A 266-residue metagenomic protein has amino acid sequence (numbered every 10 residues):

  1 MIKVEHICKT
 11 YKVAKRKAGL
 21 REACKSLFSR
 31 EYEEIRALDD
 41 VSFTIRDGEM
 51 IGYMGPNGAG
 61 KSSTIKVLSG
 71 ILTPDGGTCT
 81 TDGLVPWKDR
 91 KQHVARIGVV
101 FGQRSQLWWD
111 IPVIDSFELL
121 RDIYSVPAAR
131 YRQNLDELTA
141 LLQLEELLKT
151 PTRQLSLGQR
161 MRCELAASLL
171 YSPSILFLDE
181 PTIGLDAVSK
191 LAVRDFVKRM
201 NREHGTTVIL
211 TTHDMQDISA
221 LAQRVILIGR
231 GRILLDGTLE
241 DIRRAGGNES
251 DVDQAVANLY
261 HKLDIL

Functional and structural regions predicted by a protein language model:
G19-S26, E118, D122, A129-L147: Conserved ABC ATPase "signature" region
P151-L155: Conserved ABC ATPase signature
L176-D179: Catalytic Walker B motif of ABC-type/P-loop ATPase nucleotide-binding domains
L191-E203: Helical segment within the ABC ATPase nucleotide-binding domain
I218-A220: A short, surface-exposed alpha-helical micro-motif characterized by mixed small hydrophobic and charged/polar residues
D236-G237: ABC ATPase "signature
